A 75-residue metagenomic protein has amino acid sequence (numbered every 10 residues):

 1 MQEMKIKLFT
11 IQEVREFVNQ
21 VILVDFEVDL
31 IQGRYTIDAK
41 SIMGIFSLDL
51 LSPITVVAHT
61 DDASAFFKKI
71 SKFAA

Functional and structural regions predicted by a protein language model:
M1-K7: Short glycine-/aliphatic-rich beta-strand segments at the starts of folded cytosolic domains
M4, F26-V28, I54: Conserved beta-strand core positions
I11-E27, Y35-L50: Amphipathic alpha-helical interaction surfaces in cytosolic regulatory modules
S47-A75: C-terminal structural segments of small proteins and small subunits
